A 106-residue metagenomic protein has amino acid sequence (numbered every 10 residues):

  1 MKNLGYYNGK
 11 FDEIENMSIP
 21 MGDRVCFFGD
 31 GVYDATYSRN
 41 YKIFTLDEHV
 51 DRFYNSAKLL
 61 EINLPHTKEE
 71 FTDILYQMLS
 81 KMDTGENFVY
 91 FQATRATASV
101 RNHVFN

Functional and structural regions predicted by a protein language model:
M1-N106: Conserved alpha/beta cores of soluble small-molecule-handling proteins
